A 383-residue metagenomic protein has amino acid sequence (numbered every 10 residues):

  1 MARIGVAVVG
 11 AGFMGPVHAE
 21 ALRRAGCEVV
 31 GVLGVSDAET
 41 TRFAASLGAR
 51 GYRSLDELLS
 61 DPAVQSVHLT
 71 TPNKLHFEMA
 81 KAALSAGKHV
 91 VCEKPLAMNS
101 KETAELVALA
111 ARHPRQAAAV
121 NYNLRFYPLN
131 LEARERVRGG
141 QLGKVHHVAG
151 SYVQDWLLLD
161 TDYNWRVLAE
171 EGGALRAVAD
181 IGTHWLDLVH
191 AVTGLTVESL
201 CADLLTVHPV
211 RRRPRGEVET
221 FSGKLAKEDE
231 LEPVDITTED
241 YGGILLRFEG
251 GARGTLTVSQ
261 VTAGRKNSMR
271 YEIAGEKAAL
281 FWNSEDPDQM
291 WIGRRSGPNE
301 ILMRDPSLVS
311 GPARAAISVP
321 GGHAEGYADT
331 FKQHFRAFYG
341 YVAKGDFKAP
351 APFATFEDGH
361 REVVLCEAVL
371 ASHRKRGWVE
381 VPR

Functional and structural regions predicted by a protein language model:
M1, S66-H68, N283, G297 (+2 more regions): C-terminal helix-rich "cap/oligomerization" subdomain common to oxidoreductases
M1-L47: N-terminal Rossmann-like dinucleotide-binding module
P16, F77, T183: Residues forming the Rossmann-fold NAD(P)(H) cofactor-binding site
A49-L55: Conserved SAM-binding strand-loop segment of SAM-dependent methyltransferases
D61, S66, P72-N73, F77-R125 (+1 more regions): Beta-strand-loop-alpha-helix segment that lines the small-molecule cofactor/substrate pocket of alpha/beta enzymes
Q116-A117, L124-I236, M290, R376: Predominantly a Rossmann-like dinucleotide-binding segment in NAD(P)-dependent oxidoreductases
H184-R294, K332-K348, E367-A368, V381-P382: Contiguous beta-strand/loop segments that form the cofactor/metal-binding neighborhood of enzyme cores
E300-D329, H334: Glycine-rich phosphate/pyrophosphate-binding loop and adjacent beta-alpha nucleotide/cofactor-binding cores
